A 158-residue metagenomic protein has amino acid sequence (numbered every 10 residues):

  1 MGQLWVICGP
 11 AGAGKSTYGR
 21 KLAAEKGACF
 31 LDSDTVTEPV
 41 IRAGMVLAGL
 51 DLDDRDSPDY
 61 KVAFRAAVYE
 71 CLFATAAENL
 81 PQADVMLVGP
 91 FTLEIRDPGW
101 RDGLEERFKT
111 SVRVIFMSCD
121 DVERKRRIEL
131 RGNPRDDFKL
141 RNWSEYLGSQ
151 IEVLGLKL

Functional and structural regions predicted by a protein language model:
L4: Walker A (P-loop) ATP-phosphate-binding motif of ABC ATPase nucleotide-binding domains
I7: Hydrophobic anchor at the beta1->P-loop junction of P-loop NTPases
A11: The conserved Walker
S16: Walker A/P-loop
R20, A24-F73: Conserved substrate/cofactor phosphate-moiety recognition/catalytic segment in nucleotide-dependent phosphotransferases
Y60-K109: Glycine-rich phosphate-binding loop used to anchor ATP phosphates in small-molecule kinases, encompassing both
R107-E129: Conserved phosphate-donor/acceptor-positioning beta-strand/loop module used by diverse small-molecule
L130-L158: Small-molecule kinase domains that catalyze NTP-dependent phosphoryl transfer to phosphate-bearing small molecules
